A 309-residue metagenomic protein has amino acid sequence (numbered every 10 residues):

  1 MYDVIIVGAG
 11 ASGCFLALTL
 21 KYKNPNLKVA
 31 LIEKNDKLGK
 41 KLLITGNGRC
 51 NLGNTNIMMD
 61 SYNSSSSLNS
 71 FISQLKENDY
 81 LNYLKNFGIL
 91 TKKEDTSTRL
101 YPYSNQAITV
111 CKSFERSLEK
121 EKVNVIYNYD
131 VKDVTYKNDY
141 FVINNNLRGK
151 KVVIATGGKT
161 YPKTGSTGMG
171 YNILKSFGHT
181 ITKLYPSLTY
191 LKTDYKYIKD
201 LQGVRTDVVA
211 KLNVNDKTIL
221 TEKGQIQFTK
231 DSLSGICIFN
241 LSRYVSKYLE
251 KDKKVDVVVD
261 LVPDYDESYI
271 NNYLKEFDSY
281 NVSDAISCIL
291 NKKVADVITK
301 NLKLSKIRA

Functional and structural regions predicted by a protein language model:
Y2-L31: N-terminal Rossmann-like FAD-binding beta1-loop-alpha1 element of flavoenzymes
I5-V7, I32, V131, L147-S166 (+2 more regions): Short hydrophobic core segments
K21-N47: Glycine-rich FAD pyrophosphate-binding loop
G46-T96: Glycine-rich active-site loop/strand segments that organize a redox cofactor
L52, N56, L90, T180-K183 (+1 more regions): An anion/pyrophosphate-binding glycine-rich loop and adjacent beta-alpha core in soluble alpha-beta enzymes
L68-K76, S97-R116, Y161-S166, K196 (+1 more regions): Short beta-strand to alpha-helix junction loop
V125-Y129, K183-Y185: Short loop/edge segments at beta-strand edges and connector loops that shape dinucleotide/nucleotide cofactor-binding
Y127-Y140: A conserved short coil-to-beta-strand element within the FAD-binding core of flavoproteins
